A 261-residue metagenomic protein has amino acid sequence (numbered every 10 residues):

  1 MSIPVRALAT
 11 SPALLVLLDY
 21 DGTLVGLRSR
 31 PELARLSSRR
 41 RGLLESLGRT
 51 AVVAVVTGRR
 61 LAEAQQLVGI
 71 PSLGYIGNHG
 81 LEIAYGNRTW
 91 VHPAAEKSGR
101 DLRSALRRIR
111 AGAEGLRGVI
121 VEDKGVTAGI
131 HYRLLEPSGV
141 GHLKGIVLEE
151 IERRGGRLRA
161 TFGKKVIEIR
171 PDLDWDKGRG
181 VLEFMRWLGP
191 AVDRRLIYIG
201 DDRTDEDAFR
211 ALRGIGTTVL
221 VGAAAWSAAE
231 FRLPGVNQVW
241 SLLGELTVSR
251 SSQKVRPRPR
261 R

Functional and structural regions predicted by a protein language model:
M1-Y20, L24-R28, R39, R186 (+2 more regions): Non-catalytic pre-domain segments flanking phosphatase-related domains
S11, G178-R261: Mg2+-dependent phosphoryl-transfer enzymes with acidic/Ser/Thr/Gly-rich catalytic loops
G22, Y75, I130, V181 (+1 more regions): Residue-level signal for inorganic ion chemistry
S29, R35-K124: Active-site phosphate-binding/coordination module
R59-H79, S138-R159: Substrate-recognition/cap helix-loop segment adjacent to the acidic, metal-dependent catalytic center of Asp-based
N78, N87-R103, T161-D193: Substrate-recognition "cap/lid" segment bordering the active-site pocket of phosphatases
V119-L135, L158-R170: Charged, glycine-interspersed solvent-exposed loop segments at helix/strand-loop junctions that cap or gate access
